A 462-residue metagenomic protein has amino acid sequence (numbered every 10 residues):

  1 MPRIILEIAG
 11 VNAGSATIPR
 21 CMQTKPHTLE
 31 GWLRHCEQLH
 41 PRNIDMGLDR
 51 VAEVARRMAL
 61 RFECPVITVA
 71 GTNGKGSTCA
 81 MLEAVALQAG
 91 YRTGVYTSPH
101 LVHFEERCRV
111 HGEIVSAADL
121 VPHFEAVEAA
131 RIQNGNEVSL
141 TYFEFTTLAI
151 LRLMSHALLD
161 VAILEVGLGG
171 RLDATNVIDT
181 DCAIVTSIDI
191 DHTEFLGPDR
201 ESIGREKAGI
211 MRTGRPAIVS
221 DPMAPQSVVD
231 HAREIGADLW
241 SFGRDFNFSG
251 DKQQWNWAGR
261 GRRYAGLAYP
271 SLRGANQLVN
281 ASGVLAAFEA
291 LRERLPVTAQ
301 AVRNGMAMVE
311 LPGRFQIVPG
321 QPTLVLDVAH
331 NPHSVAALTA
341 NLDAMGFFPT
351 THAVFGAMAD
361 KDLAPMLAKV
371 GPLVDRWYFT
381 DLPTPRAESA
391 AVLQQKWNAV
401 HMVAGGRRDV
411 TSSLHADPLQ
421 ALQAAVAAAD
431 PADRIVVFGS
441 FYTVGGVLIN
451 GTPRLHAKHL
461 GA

Functional and structural regions predicted by a protein language model:
I4-A9, T17-N73, S77-R92, L101-V102 (+4 more regions): N-terminal leader/targeting and accessory segments in enzymes
T28, R42-I44, L48-F62, Q88-I178 (+1 more regions): ATP-dependent carboxylate-amine ligase catalytic core
P65, V161-V166, D173-I184, I188-H192 (+2 more regions): Nucleotide phosphate-binding/pyrophosphate-handling subdomain across enzymes that bind or process nucleotide phosphates
Y96, I218-D221, R233-G250, S271-G274 (+6 more regions): Beta-strand->loop->alpha-helix junctions that form or flank phosphate-binding loops in nucleotide-handling enzymes
H103, A149-F195, Q226-G266: Extended acidic/charged loop-beta regions that coordinate divalent cations and stabilize anionic phosphate/carboxylate
G204-R212: Membrane-proximal helix-turn-helix segments that form the acceptor-binding/catalytic region of lipid-linked
I218, P222-G236, D251-Q254, T323-L326 (+2 more regions): C-terminal helical cap/extension that packs against the catalytic core of soluble nucleotide-cofactor enzymes
T384, K458-A462: Short, flexible loop segments at boundaries between secondary-structure elements
